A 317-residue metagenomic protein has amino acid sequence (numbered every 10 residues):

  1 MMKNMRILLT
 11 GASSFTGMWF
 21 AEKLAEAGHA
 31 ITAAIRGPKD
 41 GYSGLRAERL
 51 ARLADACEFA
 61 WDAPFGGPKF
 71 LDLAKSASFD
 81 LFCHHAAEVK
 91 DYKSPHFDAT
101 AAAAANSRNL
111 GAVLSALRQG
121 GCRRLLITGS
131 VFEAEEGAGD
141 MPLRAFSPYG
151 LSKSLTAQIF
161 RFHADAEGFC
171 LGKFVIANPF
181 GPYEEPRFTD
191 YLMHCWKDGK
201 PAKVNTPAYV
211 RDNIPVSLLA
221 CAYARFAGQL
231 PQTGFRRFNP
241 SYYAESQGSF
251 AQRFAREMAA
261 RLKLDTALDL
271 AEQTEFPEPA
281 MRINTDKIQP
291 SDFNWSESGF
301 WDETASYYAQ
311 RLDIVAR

Functional and structural regions predicted by a protein language model:
M2-A77: N-terminal Rossmann/SDR dinucleotide-binding element
T10, A34, F82-E88, L125-V131 (+1 more regions): SDR active-site strand-loop-helix element
C57-A105: NAD(P)H-binding glycine-rich loop region in Rossmannoid oxidoreductase-like domains and their noncatalytic homologs
F82-H84, R108-P148: Conserved Rossmann-fold NAD(P)-dependent oxidoreductase catalytic core, especially the SDR/UDP-sugar
P148, S154, Q158-R211, V216-A224 (+1 more regions): NAD(P)-dependent short-chain dehydrogenase/reductase
L219-Y223, P240, F250, I288 (+1 more regions): Non-catalytic, hydrophobic alpha-helical segments
A222, Q229-E275: Mid/C-terminal beta-alpha module of Rossmann-like enzyme folds, strongest in SDR-family dehydrogenases/epimerases
D286, N294-R317: Amphipathic terminal alpha-helices
